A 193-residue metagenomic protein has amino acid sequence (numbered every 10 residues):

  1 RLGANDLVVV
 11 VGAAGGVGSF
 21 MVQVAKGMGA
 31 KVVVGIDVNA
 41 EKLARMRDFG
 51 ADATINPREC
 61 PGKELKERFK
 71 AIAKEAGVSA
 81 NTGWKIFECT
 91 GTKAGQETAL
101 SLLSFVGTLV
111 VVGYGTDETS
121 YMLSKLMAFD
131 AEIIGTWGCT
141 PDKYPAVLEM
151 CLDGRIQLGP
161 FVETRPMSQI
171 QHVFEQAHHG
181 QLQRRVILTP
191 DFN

Functional and structural regions predicted by a protein language model:
R1-E59: Mid-domain Rossmann-like dinucleotide-binding core that forms the NAD(H)/NADP(H) cofactor-binding site
G3, L103-S104: Helix-to-beta-strand junctions that scaffold the AdoMet/dcAdoMet cofactor pocket in Class I SAM-dependent enzymes
D6, G107-T108: Glycine-centered, small-residue-biased loops immediately flanking beta-strands in adenine/cofactor-binding cores
N39, G115, C139: Residues in the short beta-alpha loop(s) of Rossmann-like NAD(P)-binding domains
G62-A80: Short amphipathic alpha-helix with an adjacent loop that forms part of the alpha/beta core around
G83-F87: Short SAM/SAH-binding signature in class I
E97-S101, P141-N193: C-terminal hydrophobic helical "lid"/dimerization subdomain of Rossmann-like NAD(P)H-dependent oxidoreductases
T108-V110, Y121-F161: Rossmann-fold dehydrogenase core element
